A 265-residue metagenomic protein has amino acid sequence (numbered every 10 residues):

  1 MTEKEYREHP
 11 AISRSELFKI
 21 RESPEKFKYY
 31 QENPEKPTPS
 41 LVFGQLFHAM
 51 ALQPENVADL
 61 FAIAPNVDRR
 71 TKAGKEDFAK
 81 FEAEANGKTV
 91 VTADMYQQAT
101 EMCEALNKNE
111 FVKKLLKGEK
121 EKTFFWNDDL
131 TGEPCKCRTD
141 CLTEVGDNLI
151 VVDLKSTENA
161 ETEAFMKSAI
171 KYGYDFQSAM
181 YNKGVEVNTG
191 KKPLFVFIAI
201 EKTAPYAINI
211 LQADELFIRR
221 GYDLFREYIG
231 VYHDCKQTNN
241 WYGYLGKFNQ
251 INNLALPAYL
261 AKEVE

Functional and structural regions predicted by a protein language model:
M1-C137, G246, Q250: Metal-dependent nuclease catalytic cores that hydrolyze phosphodiester bonds in DNA/RNA, characterized by
P34-K36, E84-V91, E163-G173, D214-L216: Short histidine-centered catalytic/ligand-binding loop motif
H48, C141, F225: A residue-level signal for conserved active-site and pocket-lining positions in enzyme catalytic cores
A62, E119, L142-T143, I150-L154 (+1 more regions): A structural signal for short, well-ordered beta-strand segments and their strand-loop junctions that often border
K108-L116, T143-I150, V185-P193: Secondary-structure boundary elements
G132-K136, D147-L149, K192, T203-Y206: Coil-to-beta-strand transition motifs
C137-F165: Conserved catalytic cores of phosphodiester-cleaving nucleases, focusing on short active-site segments
I170, D175, M180-E265: Metal-dependent nuclease catalytic regions and adjoining charged, substrate-binding loops involved in nucleic-acid end
